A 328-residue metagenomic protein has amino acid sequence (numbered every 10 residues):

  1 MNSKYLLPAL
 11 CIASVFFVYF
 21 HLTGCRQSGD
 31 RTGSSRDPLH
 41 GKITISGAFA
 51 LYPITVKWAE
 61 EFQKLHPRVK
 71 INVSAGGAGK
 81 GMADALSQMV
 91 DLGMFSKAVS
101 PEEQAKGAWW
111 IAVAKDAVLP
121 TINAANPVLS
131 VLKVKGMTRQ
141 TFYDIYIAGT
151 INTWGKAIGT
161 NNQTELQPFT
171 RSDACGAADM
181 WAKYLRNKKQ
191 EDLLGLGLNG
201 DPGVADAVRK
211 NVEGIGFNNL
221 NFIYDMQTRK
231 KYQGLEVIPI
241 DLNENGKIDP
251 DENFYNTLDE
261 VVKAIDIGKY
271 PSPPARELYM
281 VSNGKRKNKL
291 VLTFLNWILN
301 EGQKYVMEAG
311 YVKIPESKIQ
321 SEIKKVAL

Functional and structural regions predicted by a protein language model:
M1-H40: Short, low-complexity disordered leader/linker segments with a strong preference for bacterial N-terminal type II
C25-L328: Flexible loop/hinge segments at secondary-structure junctions
